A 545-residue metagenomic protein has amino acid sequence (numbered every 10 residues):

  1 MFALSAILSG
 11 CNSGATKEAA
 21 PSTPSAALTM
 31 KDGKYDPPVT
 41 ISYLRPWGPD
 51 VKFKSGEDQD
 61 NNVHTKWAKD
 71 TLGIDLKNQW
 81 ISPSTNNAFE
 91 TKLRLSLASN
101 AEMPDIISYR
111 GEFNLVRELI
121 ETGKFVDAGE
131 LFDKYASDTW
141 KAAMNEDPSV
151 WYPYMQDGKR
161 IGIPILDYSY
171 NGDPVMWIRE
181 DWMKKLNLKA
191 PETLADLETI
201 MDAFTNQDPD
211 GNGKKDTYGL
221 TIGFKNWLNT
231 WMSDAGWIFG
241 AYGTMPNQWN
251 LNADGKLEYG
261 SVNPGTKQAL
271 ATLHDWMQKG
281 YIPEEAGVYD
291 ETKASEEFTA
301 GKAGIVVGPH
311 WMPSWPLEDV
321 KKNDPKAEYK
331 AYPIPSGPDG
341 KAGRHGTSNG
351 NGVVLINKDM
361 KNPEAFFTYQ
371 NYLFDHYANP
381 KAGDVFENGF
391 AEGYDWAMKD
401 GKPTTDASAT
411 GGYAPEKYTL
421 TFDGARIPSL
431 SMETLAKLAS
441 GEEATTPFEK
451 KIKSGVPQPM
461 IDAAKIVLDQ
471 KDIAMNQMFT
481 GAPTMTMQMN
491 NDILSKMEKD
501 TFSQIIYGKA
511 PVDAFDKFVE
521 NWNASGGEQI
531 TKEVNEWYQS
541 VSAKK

Functional and structural regions predicted by a protein language model:
A6-G10: C-terminal motif of bacterial Sec signal peptides marking the signal peptidase cleavage site
C11-D196, E258-Y259, L468, D472-K545: Conserved N-terminal structural module of periplasmic/extracytoplasmic solute-binding proteins
G33, D127-E146, K189, M245-P264 (+4 more regions): Short, solvent-exposed loop/beta-turn-alpha elements that line the ligand-binding surface or hinge of extracytoplasmic
W47-T65, Y170-W177, K184-A190, F224-Y281 (+2 more regions): Extracytoplasmic/periplasmic substrate-binding proteins
P104-S108, G304-P309: Paired acidic/hydrophobic, glycine-rich loop segments that form the ligand-binding mouth/hinge of periplasmic-binding
F113-Y152, M201-F204, G213-N250, I305-E318: Carboxylate/His-rich catalytic cores and anion/metal-binding grooves
G129, M155-T230, L251-K293, E297 (+4 more regions): Helix-loop-helix "hinge/cap" segment bordering the ligand-binding cleft or interdomain interface
T368, D375-D500, K509: Conserved small-residue motifs centered on glycine
